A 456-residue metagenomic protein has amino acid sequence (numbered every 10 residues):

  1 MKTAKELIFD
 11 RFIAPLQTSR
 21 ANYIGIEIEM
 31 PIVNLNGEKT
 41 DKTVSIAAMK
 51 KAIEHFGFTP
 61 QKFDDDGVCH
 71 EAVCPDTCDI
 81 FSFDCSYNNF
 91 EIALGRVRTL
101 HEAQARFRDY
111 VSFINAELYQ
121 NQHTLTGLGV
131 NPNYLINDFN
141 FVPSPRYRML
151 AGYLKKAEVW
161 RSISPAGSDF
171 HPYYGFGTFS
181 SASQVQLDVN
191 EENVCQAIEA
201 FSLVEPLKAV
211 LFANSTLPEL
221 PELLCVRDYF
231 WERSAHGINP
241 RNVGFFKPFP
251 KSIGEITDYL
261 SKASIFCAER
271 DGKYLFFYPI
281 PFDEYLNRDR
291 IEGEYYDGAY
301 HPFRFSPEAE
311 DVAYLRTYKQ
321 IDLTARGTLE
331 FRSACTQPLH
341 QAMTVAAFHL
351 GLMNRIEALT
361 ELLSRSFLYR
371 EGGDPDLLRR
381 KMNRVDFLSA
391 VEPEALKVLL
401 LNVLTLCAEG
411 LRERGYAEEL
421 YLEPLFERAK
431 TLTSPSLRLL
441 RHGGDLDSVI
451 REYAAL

Functional and structural regions predicted by a protein language model:
M1-E91, G95-V97, F176-G177, E192-E199 (+1 more regions): C-terminal accessory/tail domains of diverse enzymes
M30, L94, Q122, G127-N131 (+2 more regions): Glycine-rich, histidine-containing beta strand-loop boundary motifs that form or position
D76-I80, Y110-I114, L118, W160-G175 (+1 more regions): Structured alpha-helical segments in the cores of large, soluble enzyme domains
A93-Q104, Q186-D188: The substrate-binding groove and active-site-proximal loops of carbohydrate-active enzymes, especially glycoside
T99, Q104-S144, W231: Contiguous, non-catalytic segments that form substrate-binding/exosite surfaces or channel walls
D138-G152, R227-I238: Short, low-order "capping/linker" segments at domain edges
P143-F170: Acidic, His- and aromatic-enriched active-site or binding-groove loops in soluble protein domains that engage sugars
G177-S183: Short, conserved phosphate-binding/catalytic loop or strand-edge motifs used in phosphoryl-/nucleotidyl-transfer
